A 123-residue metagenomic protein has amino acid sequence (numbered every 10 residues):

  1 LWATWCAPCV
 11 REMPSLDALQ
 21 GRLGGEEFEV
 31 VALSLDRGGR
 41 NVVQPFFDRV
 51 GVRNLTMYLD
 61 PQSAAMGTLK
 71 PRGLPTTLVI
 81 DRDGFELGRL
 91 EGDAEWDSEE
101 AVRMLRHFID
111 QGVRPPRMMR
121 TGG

Functional and structural regions predicted by a protein language model:
L1, L33, I80: Catalytic metal- and UDP-sugar-binding loop of GT-A-like glycosyltransferases, i.e., residues flanking the conserved
L1-A18: Conserved redox-active cysteine motifs that mediate thiol-disulfide chemistry, especially di-cysteine Cys-X(1-2)-Cys
A3-A7, D36-R40, S63-A64, E86 (+1 more regions): Solvent-exposed loop/turn segments at secondary-structure junctions within structured extracellular/periplasmic domains
R11, A18-G21, R82, G92: Short, conserved catalytic or interaction motifs in soluble domains
R11, G21-P61, L74: Conserved segment of the thioredoxin-like fold in thiol-based oxidoreductases
M13, D17-Q20, A32, R40-Q44 (+2 more regions): Extracytoplasmic/secreted envelope proteins and their assembly/folding machinery, especially bacterial periplasmic
D48-N54, D60-H107: Thiol/disulfide oxidoreductase modules built on the thioredoxin-like
Q111-G123: Non-globular targeting/processing and membrane-anchoring segments
